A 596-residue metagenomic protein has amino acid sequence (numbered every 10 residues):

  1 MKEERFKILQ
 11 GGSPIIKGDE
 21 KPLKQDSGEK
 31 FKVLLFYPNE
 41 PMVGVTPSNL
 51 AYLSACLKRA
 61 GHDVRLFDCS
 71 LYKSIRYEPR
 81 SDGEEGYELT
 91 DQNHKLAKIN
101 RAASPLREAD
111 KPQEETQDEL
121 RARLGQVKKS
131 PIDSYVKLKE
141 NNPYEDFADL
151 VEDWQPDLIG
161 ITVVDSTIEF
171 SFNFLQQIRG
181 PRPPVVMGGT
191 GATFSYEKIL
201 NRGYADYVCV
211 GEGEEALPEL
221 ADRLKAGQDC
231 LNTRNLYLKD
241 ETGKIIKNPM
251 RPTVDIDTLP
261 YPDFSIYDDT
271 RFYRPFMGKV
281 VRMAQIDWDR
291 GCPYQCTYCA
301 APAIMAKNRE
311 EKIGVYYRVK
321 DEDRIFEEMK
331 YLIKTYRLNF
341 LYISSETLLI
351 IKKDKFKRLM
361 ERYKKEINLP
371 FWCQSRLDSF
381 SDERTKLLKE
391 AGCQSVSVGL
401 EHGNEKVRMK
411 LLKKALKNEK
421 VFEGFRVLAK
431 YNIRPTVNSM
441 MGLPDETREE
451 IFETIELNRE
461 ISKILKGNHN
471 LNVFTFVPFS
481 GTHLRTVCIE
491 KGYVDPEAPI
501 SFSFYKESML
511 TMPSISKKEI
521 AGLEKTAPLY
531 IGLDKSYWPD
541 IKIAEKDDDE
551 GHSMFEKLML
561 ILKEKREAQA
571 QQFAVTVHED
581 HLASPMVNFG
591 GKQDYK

Functional and structural regions predicted by a protein language model:
M1-P38, V43, K58-R59, D63 (+5 more regions): Radical SAM enzyme core and accessory elements
E3-E29, S70, R121, K239-W288: N-terminal [4Fe-4S]-dependent radical SAM core
K32, M42, T46-N49, L53-I75 (+2 more regions): Glycine-rich beta-alpha loop elements in corrinoid/cobalamin-binding modules across cobalamin-dependent enzymes
R59-E145: Conserved N-terminal ligand/cofactor-binding loop architecture of enzyme catalytic domains
S70-Y77, Y196, Y294, A306 (+4 more regions): Flexible glycine/acidic-rich beta-alpha junction loops that bind and position SAM and/or redox cofactors in anaerobic
K198-G203, R384, D445-E460: Catalytic cores of alpha/beta
D257-T258, P262-P435, M441-L443, E456: Radical SAM [4Fe-4S] cluster-binding motif and immediate context
